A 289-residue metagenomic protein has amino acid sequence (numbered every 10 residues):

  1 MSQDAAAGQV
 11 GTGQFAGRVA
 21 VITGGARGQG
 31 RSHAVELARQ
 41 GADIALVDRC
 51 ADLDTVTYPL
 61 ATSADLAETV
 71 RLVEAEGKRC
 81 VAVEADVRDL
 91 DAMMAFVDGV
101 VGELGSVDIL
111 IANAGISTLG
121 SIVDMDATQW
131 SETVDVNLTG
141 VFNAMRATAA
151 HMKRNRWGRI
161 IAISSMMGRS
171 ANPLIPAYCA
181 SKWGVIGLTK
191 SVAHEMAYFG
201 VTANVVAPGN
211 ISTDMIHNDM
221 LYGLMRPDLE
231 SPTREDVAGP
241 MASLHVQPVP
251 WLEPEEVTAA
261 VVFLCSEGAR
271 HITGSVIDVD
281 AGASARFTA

Functional and structural regions predicted by a protein language model:
S2-G11, S170, V261-V262, T273-A289: Short C-terminal tail/terminal secondary-structure segment of NAD(P)H-dependent dehydrogenase/reductase domains
T12-L46: Canonical Rossmann dinucleotide-binding motif of NAD(H)/NADP(H)-dependent dehydrogenases/reductases, specifically
V73, S121-I122, Q129-V134, M241: Substrate-binding pocket helix/loop in short-chain dehydrogenase/reductase
M145, S181, T189: Active-site helix of classical SDR
A150, H194-E195, R270: Alpha-helical segment proximal to the catalytic Tyr-Lys
S165: Residue(s) in the substrate-gating loop at a strand-loop-helix junction that position the organic substrate next
V205, D228-G268, I272, V279-A281: C-terminal helical subdomain
